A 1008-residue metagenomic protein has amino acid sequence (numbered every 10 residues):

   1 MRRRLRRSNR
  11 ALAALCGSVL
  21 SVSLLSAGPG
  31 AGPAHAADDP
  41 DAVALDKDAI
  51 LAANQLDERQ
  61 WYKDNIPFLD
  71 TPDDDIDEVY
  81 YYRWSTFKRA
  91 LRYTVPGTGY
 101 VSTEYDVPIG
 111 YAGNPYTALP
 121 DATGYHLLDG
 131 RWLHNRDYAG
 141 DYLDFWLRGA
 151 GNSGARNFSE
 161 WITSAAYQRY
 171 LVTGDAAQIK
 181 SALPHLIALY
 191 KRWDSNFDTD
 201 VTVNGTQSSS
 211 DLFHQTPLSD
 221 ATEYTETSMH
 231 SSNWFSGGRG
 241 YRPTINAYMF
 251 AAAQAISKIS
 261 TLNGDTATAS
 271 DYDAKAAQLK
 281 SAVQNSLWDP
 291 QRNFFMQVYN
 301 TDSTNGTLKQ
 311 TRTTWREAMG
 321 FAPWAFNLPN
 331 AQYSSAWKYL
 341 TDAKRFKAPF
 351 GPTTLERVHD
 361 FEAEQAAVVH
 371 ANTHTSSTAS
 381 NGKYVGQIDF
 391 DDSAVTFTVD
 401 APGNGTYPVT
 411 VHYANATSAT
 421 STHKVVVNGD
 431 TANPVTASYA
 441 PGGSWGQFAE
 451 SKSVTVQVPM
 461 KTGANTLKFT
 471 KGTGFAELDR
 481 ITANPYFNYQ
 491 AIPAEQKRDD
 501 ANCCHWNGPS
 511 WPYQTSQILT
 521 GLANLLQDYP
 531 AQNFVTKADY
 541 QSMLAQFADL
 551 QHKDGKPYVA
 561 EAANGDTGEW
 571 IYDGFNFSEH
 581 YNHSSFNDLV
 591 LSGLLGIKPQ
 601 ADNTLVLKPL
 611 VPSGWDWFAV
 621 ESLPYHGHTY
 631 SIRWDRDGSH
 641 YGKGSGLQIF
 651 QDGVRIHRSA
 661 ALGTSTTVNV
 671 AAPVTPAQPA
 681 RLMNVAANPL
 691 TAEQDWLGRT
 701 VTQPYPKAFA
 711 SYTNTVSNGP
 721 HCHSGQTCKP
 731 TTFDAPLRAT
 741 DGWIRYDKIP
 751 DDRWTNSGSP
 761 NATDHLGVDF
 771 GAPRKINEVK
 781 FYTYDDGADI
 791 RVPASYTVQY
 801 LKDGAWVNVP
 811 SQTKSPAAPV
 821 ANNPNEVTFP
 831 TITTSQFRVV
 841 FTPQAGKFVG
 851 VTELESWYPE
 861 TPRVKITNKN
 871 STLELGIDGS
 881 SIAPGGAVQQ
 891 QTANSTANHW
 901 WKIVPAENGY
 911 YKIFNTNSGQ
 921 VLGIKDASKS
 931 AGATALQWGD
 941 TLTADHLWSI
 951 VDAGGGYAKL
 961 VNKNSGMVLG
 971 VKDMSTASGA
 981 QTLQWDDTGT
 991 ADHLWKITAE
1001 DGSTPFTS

Functional and structural regions predicted by a protein language model:
C16-G17, S21, A27, S856 (+1 more regions): Lectin-like carbohydrate-binding module/patch detector with strong preference for beta-trefoil
D41-A42, I50-N54, E58-K63, P67-D70 (+8 more regions): Catalytic cores of carbohydrate-active enzymes
D41-A44, I50, Q60, D144 (+7 more regions): The feature captures the catalytic groove of carbohydrate-active enzymes
A52-L183, I187, M296, T311-L328 (+3 more regions): Substrate-binding groove/exosite segments of carbohydrate-active enzymes
D74-P96, Y116, P120-D121, V172-T244 (+7 more regions): Active-site acid/base region of carbohydrate-active enzymes
Y82, R169, Q291-Y339, A494-S631 (+2 more regions): C-terminal capping/lid segments that line or modulate ligand- or cofactor-binding pockets
N372-N381, A680-G771, Y784-R791, A817 (+2 more regions): Disordered, acidic Ser/Thr/Pro-rich linker "stalks" and the adjacent N-terminal cap of the next globular domain
Y486, D747-P810, A821-T861, Q920-G923 (+4 more regions): Aromatic, loop-rich ligand-recognition surfaces of beta-strand-rich domains
